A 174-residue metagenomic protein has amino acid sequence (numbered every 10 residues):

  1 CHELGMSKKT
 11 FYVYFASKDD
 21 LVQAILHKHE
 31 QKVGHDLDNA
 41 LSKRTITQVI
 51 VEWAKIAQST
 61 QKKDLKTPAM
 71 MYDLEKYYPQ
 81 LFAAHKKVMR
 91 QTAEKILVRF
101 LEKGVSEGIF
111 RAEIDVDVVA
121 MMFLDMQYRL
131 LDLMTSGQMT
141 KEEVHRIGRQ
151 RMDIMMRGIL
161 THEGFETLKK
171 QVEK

Functional and structural regions predicted by a protein language model:
C1-A24: Helix-turn-helix
K18, I25, H29, V33 (+5 more regions): Hydrophobic/aromatic residues within well-ordered alpha-helical segments
A24, H35-K66, A120-F123: Hydrophobic alpha-helical connector segments
I25, H29, V33, L37 (+4 more regions): Hydrophobic recognition helices of helix-based DNA-binding modules
T60-A84, V98-R99, D132-L133, L168: Amphipathic alpha-helical segments used for helix-helix packing
Q80-I109, D117-D132: Amphipathic alpha-helical packing segments from all-alpha helical-bundle domains
R99-K103, E107, S136-K174: C-terminal peripheral helix-coil segments that are non-catalytic and often amphipathic
A112: Short beta-strand "wing" residues that participate in macromolecule-binding interfaces
